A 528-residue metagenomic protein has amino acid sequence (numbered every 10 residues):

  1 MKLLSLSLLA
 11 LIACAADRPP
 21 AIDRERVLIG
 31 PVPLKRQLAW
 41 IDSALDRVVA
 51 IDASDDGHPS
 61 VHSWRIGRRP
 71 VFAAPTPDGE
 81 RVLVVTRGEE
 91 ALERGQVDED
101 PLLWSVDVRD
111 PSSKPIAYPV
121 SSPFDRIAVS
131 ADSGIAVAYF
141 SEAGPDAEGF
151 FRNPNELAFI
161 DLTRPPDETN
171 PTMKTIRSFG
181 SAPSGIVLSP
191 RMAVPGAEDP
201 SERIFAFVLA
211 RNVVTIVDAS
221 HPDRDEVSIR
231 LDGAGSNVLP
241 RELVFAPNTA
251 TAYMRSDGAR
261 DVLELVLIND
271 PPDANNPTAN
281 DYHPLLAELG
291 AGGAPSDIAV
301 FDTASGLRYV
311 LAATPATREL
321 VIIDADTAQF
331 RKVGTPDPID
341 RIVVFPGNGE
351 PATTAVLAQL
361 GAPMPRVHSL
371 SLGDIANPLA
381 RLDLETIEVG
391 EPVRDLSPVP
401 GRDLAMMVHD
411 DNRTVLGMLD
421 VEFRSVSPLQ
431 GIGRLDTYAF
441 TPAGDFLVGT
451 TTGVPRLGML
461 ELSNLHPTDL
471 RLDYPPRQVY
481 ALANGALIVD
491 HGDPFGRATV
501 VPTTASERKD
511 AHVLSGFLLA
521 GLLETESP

Functional and structural regions predicted by a protein language model:
M1-A13: Sec-dependent bacterial lipoprotein signal peptides
C14-P528: Predominantly soluble domains enriched in secretory-pathway, periplasmic, or organellar proteins
